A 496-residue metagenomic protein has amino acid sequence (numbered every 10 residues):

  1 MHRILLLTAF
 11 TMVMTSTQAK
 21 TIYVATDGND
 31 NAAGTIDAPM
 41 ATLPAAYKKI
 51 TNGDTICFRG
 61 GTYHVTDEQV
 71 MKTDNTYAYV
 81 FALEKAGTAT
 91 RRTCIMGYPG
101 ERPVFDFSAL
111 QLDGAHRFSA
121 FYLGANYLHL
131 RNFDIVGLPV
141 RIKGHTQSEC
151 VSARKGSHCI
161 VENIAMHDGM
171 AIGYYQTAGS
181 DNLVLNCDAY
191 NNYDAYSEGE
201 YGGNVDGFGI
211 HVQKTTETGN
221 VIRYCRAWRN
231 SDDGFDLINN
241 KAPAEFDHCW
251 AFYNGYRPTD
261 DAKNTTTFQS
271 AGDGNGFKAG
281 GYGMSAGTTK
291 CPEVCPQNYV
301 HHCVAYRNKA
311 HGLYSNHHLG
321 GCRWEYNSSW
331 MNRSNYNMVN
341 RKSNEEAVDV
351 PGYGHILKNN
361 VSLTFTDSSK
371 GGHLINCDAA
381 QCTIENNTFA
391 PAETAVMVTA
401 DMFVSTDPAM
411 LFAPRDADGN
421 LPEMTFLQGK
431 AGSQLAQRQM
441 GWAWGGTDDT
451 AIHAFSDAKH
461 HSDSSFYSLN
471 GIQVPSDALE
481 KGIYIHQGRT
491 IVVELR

Functional and structural regions predicted by a protein language model:
I4-V13: Sec-dependent N-terminal signal peptides
T17-A19: Boundary at the C-terminal end of the N-terminal hydrophobic targeting segment
T26-V65, Y77-V80, S468-S476: Acidic Gly/Asp/Thr-rich repetitive segments characteristic of extracellular carbohydrate-active and adhesion proteins
P44, K48-N52, V65-C94, V104-N132 (+2 more regions): Extracellular beta-strand-rich solenoid/capping regions of secreted or surface-exposed proteins that bind or remodel
R59, R92, Y98-R102, N126-G137 (+9 more regions): Right-handed parallel beta-helix
M71-E84, L110-F121, K143-S152, D168-Q176 (+6 more regions): Extracellular beta-strand/beta-solenoid scaffold signature
I210, E345-A451: Acidic, glycine- and Ser/Thr-rich low-complexity intrinsically disordered tracts in extracellular/secreted proteins
D449-R496: C-terminal outer-membrane/trafficking sorting elements
